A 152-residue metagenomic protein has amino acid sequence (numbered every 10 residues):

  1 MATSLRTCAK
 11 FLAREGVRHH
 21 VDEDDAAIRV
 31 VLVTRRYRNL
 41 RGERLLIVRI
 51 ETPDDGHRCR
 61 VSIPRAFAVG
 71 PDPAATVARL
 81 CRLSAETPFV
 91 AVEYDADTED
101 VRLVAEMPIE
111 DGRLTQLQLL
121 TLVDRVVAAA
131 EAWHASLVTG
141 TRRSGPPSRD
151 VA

Functional and structural regions predicted by a protein language model:
M1-L45: Charge-rich, low-complexity N-terminal segments
V33-A68: Long, continuous compositionally biased terminal/linker segments
R58-D100: Short, internal acidic amphipathic alpha-helical interface segments that mediate docking to partner proteins
P64-A68, M107-G112: A short interface-forming secondary-structure element
V101-A105: Short, aliphatic-rich beta-strand segments
I109-L122: A short acidic/glycine-rich loop-to-helix N-cap element
V127-A128, A132: Long, contiguous binding/interaction regions
L137-A152: Short, highly charged C-terminal tails/helix-capping segments
